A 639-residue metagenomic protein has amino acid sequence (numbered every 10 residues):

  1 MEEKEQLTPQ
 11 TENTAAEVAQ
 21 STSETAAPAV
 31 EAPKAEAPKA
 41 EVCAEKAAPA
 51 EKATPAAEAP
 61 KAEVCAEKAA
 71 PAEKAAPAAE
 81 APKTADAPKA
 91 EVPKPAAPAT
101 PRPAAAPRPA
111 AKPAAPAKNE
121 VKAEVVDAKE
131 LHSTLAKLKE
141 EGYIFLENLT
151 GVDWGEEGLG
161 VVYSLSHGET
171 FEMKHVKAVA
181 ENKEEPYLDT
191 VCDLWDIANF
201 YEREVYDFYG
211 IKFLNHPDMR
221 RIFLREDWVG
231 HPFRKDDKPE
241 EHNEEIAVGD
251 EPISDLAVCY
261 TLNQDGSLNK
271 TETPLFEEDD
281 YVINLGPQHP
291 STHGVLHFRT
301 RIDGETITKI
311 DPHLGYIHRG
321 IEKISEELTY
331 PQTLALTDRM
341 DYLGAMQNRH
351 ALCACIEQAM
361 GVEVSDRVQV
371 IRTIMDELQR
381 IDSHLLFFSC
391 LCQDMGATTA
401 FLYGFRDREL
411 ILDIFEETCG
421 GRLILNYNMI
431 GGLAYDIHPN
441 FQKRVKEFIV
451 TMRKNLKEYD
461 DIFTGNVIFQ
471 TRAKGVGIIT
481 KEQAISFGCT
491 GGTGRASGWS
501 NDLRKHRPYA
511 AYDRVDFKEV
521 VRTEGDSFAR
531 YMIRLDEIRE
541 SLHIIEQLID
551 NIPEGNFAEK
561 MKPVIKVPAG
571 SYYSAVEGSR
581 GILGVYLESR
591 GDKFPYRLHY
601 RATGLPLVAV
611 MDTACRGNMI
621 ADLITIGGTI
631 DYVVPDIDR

Functional and structural regions predicted by a protein language model:
M1-T306, S383, G465-V476, E482 (+5 more regions): Terminal low-complexity/charged segments
E2, P33, C43, P93 (+5 more regions): Active-site bordering "gate/hinge" segments that shape substrate access to catalytic or cofactor-binding pockets
